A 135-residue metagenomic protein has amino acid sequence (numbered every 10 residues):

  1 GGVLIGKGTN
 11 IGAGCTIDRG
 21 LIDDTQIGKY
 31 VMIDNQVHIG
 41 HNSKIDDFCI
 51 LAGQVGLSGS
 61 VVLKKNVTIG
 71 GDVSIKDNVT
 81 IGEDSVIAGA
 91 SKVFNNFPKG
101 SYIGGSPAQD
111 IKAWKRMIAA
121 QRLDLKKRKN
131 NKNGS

Functional and structural regions predicted by a protein language model:
G1-D110: Structural signal for interior beta-strand "rungs" in well-ordered beta-sheet cores of soluble enzyme domains
G8, S101, A108-S135: Terminal amphipathic alpha-helical/low-complexity segments used for targeting or macromolecular assembly
